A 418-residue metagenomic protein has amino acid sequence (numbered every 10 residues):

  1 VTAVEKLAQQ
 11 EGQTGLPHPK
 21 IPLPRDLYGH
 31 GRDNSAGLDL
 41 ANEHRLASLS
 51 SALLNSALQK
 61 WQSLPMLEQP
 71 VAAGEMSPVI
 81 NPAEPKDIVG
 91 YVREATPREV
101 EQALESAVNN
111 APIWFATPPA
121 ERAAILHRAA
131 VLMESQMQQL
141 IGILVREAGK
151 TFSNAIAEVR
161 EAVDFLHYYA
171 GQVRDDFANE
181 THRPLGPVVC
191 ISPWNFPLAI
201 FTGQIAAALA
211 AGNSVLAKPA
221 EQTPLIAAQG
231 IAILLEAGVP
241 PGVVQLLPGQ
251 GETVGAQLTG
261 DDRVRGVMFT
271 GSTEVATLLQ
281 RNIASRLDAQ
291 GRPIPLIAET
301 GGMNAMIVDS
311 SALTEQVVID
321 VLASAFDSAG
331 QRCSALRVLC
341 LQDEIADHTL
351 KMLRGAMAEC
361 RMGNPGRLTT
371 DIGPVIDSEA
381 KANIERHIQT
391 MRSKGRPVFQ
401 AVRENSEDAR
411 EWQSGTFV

Functional and structural regions predicted by a protein language model:
V1-E105, N109, A116-L132, G142-I143 (+6 more regions): Terminal low-complexity tails and localization/encapsulation signals of metabolic enzymes
I80-D87, L104-V108, Q138-R146, L209-A211 (+4 more regions): Short acidic (Asp/Glu) and glycine-rich catalytic loops that position anionic groups and cofactors
P82-A83, P97-V100, P119, M137 (+3 more regions): Residues at or immediately preceding the N-termini of alpha-helices
E101-L104, A123-A130, M137, I141 (+9 more regions): Hydrophobic face of alpha-helices
N109-A116, V131-S135, Q139-G142, R146 (+8 more regions): Conserved helix-loop functional segments at active or binding sites
A124-V131, V145-A155, R337-L341, D371-S378: Conserved short loop/turn motifs at secondary-structure junctions
V145, G149-F152, G171-V318, D347 (+1 more regions): Rossmann-like NAD(P) dinucleotide-binding subdomain of oxidoreductase/dehydrogenase enzymes
E236-G238, G260-D261, G266, T273-V418: ALDH superfamily catalytic-core signature
